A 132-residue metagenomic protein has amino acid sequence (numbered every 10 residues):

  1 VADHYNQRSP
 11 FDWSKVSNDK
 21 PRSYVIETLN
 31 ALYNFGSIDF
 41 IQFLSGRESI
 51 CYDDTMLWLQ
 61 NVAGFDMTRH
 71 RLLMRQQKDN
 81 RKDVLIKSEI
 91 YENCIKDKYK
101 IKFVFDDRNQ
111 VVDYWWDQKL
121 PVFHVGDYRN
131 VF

Functional and structural regions predicted by a protein language model:
V1, L44-G46: Ser/Thr-glycine-rich phosphate-binding loops at phosphate-binding pockets of nucleotides, nucleotide cofactors
V1-H4, W115: Asp-based phosphoryl-transfer active-site loop
Q7-Q42, S49-L57: Short, acidic loop-to-helix structural element flanking the phosphoryl-transfer center in phosphate-processing enzymes
P21, V25, V84-K87, R108: Amphipathic coiled-coil/heptad-repeat helices and related helical stalk/stem segments that mediate oligomerization
N30-Y33, M56, Q60, E92 (+1 more regions): Class I S-adenosyl-L-methionine
I41, R71-L72, V122: Generic structural signal for residues in well-ordered beta-strands
S49-I101: Substrate-recognition "cap/lid" segment bordering the active-site pocket of phosphatases
Y91, Y99-F132: Acidic, Mg2+-coordinating phosphoryl-transfer loop and its flanking beta/alpha structural elements, shared across
